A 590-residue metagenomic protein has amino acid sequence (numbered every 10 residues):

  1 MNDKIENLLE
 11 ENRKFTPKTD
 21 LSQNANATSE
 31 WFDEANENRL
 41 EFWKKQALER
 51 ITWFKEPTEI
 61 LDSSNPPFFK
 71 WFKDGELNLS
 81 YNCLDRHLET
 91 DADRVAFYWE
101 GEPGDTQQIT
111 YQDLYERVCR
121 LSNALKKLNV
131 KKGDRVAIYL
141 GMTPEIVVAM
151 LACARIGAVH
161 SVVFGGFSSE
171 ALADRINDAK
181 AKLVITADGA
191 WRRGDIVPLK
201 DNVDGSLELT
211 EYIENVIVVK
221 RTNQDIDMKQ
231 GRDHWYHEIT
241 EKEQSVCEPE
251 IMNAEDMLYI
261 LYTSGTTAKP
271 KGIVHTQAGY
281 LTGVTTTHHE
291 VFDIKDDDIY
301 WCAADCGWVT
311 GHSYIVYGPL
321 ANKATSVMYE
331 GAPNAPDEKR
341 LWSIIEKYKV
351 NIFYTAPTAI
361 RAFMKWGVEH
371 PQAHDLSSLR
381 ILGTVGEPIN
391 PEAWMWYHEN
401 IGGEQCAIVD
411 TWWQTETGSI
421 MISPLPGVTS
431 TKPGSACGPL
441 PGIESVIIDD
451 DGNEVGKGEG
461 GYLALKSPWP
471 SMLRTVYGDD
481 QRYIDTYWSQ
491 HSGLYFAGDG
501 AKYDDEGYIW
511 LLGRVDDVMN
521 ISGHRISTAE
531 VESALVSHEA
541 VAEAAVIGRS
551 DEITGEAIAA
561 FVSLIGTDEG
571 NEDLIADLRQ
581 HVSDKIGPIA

Functional and structural regions predicted by a protein language model:
D33, S80-Y81, F97-L151, S168-A173 (+3 more regions): Conserved AMP-binding/adenylate-forming core of the ANL superfamily
D93-V95, V216-V219, K229-Y262, K269 (+3 more regions): Conserved pre-ATP/AMP-binding loop-to-beta segment of ANL
L151, R155-E238, Y348, A356-P357: Structural core segment of the AMP-binding/adenylate-forming
V163-D188, V203, E346, F353 (+4 more regions): AMP-binding/adenylate-forming catalytic core of the ANL superfamily
L281-I299, V309-N351, K365-V368: Conserved AMP-binding/adenylation subdomain of ANL enzymes
A324, N351-T355, M364-T431, E444: Gly/Ser/Thr-rich phosphate-binding loop
G438-G442, N453-Y487, I526: Conserved ATP/PPi-binding loop(s) of AMP-dependent carboxylate-activating enzymes
V446-S467, D505-E506, D568-I575: Conserved beta-loop-beta connector loops within the AMP-binding
